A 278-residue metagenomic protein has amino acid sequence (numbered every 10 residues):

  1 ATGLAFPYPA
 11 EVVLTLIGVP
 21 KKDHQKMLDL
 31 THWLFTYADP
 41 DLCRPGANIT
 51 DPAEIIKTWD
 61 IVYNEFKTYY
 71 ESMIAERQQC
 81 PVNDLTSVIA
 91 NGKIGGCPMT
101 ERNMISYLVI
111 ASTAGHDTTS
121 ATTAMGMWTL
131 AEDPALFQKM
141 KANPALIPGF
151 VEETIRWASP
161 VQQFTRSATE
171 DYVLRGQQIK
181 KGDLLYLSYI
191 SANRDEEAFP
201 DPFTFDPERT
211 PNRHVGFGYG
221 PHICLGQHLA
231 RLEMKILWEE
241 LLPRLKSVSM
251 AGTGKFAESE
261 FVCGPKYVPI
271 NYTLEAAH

Functional and structural regions predicted by a protein language model:
A1-H278: Cytochrome P450
